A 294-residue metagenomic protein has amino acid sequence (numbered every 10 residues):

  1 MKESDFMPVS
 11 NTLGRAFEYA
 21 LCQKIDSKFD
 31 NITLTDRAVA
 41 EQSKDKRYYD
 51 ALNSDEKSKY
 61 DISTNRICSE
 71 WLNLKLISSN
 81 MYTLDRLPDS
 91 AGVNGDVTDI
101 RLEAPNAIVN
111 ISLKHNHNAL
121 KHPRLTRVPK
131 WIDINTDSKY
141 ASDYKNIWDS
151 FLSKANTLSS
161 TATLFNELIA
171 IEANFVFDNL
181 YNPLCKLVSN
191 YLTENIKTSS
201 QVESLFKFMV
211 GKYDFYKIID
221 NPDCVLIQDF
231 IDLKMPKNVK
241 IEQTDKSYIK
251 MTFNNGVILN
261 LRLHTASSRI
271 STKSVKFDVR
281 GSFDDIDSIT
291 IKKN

Functional and structural regions predicted by a protein language model:
M1-T98, E103-N294: Short, positively charged
